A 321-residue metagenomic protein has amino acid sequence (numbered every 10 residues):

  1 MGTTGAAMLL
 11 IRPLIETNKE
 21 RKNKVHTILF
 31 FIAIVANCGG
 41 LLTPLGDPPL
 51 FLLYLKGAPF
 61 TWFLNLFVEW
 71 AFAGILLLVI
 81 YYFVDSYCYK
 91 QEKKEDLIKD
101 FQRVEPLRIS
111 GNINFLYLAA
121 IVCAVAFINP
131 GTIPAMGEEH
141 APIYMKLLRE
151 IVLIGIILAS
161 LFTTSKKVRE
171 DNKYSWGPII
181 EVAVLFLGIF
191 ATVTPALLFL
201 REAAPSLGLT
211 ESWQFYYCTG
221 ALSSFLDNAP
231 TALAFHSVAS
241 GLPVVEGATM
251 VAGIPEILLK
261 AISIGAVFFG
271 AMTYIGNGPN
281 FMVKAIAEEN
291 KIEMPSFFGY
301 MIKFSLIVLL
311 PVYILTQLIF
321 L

Functional and structural regions predicted by a protein language model:
G5-L10, D47-L50, I75-F101, F127-A135 (+2 more regions): Juxtamembrane interface elements at the cytosolic ends of transmembrane helices in multi-pass membrane proteins
M8-K22, T27-F31, V35, L52-V68 (+3 more regions): Membrane-interfacial helix-loop connectors
N23, L42-T43, L52, T61-E105 (+2 more regions): Juxtamembrane and boundary regions of transmembrane helices in multi-pass small-molecule transporters and channels
H26, F30, E105-Y117, K173-V184 (+1 more regions): Alpha-helical transmembrane segments and their helix-start/interface "positive-inside/aromatic belt" motifs in integral
I32-G40, K99-P106, I179-A191, Y216 (+1 more regions): Small-residue-rich segments of transmembrane alpha-helices in multi-pass membrane proteins, especially helix faces
L42-F63, V122-E138, Q317-L321: Transmembrane helix-loop junctions at the membrane interface of multipass transporters and ion channels
V68, F72, L76, I80 (+7 more regions): Lipid-exposed faces of alpha-helical membrane segments in multi-pass integral membrane proteins
L118-P243: Transmembrane helical segments that form the transport core of multi-pass membrane transport proteins
